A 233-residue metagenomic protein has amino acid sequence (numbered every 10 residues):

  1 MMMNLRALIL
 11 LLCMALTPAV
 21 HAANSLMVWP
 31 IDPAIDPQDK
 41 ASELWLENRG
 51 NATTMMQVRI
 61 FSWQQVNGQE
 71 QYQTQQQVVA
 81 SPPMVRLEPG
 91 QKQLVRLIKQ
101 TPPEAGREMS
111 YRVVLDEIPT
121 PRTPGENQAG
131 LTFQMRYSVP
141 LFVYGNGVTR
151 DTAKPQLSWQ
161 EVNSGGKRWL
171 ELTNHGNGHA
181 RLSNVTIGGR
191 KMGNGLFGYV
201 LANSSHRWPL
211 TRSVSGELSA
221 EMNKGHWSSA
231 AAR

Functional and structural regions predicted by a protein language model:
M1-I9: Bacterial N-terminal signal peptides that target proteins for export
T17-A19: N-terminal signal peptide c-region/cleavage motif recognized by signal peptidases
A23-R49, R150-S164, F197: Beta-sheet-dominated interaction scaffolds and their linkers
L44-G50, L170-N177: Asparagine-centered strand-capping/turn motif at beta-strand->loop junctions
A52-I60, A180-T186: Short, hydrophobic/aromatic beta-strand segments
Q64-T74, L182-T186: Short, basic/aromatic beta-hairpin or loop at an interaction surface
E70-P103, R190-E217: Intrinsically disordered, low-complexity Pro/Gly/Ser/Thr-rich segments with frequent PxxP/GP/PP motifs and embedded
Q100-T152, S215-R233: Terminal connector regions
